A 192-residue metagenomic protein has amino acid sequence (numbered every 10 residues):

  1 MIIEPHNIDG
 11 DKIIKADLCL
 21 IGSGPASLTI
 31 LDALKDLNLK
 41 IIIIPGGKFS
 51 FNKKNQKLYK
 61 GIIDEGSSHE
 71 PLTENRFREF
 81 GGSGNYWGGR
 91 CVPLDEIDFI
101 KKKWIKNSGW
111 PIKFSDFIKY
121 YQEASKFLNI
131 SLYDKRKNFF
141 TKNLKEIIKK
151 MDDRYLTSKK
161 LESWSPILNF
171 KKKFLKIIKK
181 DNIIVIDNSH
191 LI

Functional and structural regions predicted by a protein language model:
M1-L18, D36-N38: Extreme N-terminal leader/targeting segments of oxidoreductases
L18, A26-L39, D181: A short, Lys/Arg-enriched amphipathic alpha-helix followed by its capping loop at the start of a domain
G22-P25, G46: Glycine-rich Rossmann-fold phosphate-binding loop(s) that bind the pyrophosphate of adenine dinucleotide cofactors
P25, K53, E79-F80, I177: Catalytic domains of lipid- and phosphate-ester/thioester hydrolases
K35-Q56: Glycine-rich FAD pyrophosphate-binding loop
G61-K137: Redox-cofactor-proximal catalytic regions of oxidoreductases
K103-K106, W110-I192: Conserved redox-cofactor binding core of oxidoreductases
